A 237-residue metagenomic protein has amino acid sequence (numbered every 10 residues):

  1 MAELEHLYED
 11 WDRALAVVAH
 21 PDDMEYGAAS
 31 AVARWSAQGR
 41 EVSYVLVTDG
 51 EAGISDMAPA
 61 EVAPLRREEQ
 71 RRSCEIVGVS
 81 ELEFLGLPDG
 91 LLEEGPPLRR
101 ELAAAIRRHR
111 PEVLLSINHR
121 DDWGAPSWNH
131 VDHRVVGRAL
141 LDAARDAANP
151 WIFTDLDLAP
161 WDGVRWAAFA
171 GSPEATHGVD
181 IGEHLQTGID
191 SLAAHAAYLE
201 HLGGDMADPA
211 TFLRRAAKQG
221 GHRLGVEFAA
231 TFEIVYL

Functional and structural regions predicted by a protein language model:
M1-L15, G95-L237: Metal-dependent de-N-acetylase/amidase catalytic core
M1-R110, E233: Active-site rim/loop-helix segments in enzyme catalytic domains that contact anionic ligands
